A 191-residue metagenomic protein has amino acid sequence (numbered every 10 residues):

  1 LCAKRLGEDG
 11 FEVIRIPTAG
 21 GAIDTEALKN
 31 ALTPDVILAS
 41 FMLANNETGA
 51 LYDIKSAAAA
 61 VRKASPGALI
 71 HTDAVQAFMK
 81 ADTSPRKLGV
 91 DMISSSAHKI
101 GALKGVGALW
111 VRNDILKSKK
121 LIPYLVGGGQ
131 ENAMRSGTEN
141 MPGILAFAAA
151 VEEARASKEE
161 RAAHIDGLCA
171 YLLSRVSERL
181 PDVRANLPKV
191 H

Functional and structural regions predicted by a protein language model:
L1-H191: Pyridoxal 5′-phosphate
